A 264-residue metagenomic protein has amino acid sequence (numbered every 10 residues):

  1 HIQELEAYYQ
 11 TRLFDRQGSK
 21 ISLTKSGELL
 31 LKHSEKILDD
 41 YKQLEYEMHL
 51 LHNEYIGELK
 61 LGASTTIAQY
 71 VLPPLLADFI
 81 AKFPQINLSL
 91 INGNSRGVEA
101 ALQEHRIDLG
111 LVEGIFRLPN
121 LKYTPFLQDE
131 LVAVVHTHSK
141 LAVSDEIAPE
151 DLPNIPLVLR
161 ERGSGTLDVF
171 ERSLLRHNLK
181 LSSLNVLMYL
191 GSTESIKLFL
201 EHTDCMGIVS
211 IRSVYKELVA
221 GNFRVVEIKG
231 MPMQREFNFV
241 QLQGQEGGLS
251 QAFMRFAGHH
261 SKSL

Functional and structural regions predicted by a protein language model:
E4-L23: A short LG(V/I)-centered, amphipathic sequence patch enriched for acidic residue(s) preceding the LG motif
E6-Y9, L30-H52: Alpha-helical linker/hinge and terminal dimerization helices associated with HTH transcriptional regulators
H52-P119: Central regulatory/effector-binding core of bacterial HTH transcription factors
V71, V226-L264: A late-sequence structural motif
N94-E99, Q103-I107, V112, L175-R224: Hydrophobic hinge/microswitch elements
L121-V158, R162, Q251: Flexible hinge/capping segments at coil-to-helix
K122-V132, N185, V219-M233: Short beta-strand->loop
P156-N178, G247-G248, L264: Secondary-structure junction motif
